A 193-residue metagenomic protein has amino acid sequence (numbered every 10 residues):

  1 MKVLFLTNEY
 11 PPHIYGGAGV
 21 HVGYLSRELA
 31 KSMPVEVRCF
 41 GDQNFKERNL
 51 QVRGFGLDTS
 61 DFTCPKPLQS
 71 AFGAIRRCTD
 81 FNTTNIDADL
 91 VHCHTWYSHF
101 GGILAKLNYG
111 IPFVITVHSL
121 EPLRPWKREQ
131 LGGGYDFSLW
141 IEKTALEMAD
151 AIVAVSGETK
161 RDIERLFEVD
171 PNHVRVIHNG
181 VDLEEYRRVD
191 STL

Functional and structural regions predicted by a protein language model:
M1-F45: N-terminal subdomain of nucleotide-sugar transferases
V3, L90, A105-P125, V153: Active-site proximal beta-strand in glycosyltransferases
N8, V117-L120, H178-N179: Histidine-centered beta-alpha loop that forms part of the nucleotide-sugar donor binding/catalytic region in diverse
R48-T83, E129-Q130: A short, charged, and often flexible helix/loop element on the N-terminal side of the glycosyltransferase catalytic
C93-S98, V117: Short His-centered aromatic/hydrophobic patch
I111-V114, P122-T144, S191: Nucleotide-sugar donor phosphate/pyrophosphate-binding loop at the beta->alpha transition of glycosyltransferases
E158, G180: Carbohydrate-associated surface elements
R187-L193: A short helix/loop element that forms part of the nucleotide-sugar donor recognition site in Leloir-type
